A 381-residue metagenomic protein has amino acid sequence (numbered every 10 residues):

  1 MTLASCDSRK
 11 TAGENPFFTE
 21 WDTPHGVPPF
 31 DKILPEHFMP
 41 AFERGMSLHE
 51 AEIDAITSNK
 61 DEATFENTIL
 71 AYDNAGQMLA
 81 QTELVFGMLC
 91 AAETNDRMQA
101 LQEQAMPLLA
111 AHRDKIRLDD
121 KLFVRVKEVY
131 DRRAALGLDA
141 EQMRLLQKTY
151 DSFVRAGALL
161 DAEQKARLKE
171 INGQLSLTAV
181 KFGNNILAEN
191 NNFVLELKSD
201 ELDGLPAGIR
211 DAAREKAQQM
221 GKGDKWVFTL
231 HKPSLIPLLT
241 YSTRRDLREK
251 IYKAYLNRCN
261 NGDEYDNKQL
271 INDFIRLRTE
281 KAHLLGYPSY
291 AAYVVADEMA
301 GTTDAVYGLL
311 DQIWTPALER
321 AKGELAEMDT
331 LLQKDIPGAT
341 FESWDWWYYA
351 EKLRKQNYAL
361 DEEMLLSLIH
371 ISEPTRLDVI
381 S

Functional and structural regions predicted by a protein language model:
L3-S5: C-terminal motif of bacterial Sec signal peptides marking the signal peptidase cleavage site
T11-P206: N-terminal helix-rich structural modules
G26-L34, G87-A91, V154, Y255-E264 (+3 more regions): Glycine- and acidic
L34, T64, A71-N74, M78 (+8 more regions): Secondary-structure capping and boundary motifs in well-ordered enzyme cores
L145, L177, N184, A188-T229 (+4 more regions): Active-site-proximal, well-structured secondary-structure segments within enzyme catalytic domains
G157-L168, R258-A291: A conserved hydrophobic secondary-structure block that centers on an alpha-helix together with its immediately flanking
G223-C259, W346, N357: Active-site-adjacent "gating/activation" loops or surface patches in catalytic cores
